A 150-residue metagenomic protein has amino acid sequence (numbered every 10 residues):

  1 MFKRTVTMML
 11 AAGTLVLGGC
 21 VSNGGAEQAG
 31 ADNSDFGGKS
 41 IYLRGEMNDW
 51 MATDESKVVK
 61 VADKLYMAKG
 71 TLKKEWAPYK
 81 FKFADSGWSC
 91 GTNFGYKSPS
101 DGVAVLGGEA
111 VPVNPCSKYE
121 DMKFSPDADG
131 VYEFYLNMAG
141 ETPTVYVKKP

Functional and structural regions predicted by a protein language model:
M1-M9: Bacterial N-terminal signal peptides that target proteins for export
V16-G19: C-terminal motif of bacterial Sec signal peptides marking the signal peptidase cleavage site
V21-N23: Bacterial signal peptide processing site
G25-A31: Short amphipathic, basic-aromatic surface patches that mediate peripheral association with negatively charged
N33-W76, S86-V111: Aromatic-rich carbohydrate-binding modules that target alpha-glucans
A77-Y79, Y132: Exposed beta-strand face motif in extracellular beta-rich ectodomains
C90-L136, G140: Structured interaction patches on ligand/partner-binding surfaces of diverse proteins
G140-P150: Short, low-complexity, Pro/Ser/Thr/Gly-rich segments in the mature regions of secreted, periplasmic
